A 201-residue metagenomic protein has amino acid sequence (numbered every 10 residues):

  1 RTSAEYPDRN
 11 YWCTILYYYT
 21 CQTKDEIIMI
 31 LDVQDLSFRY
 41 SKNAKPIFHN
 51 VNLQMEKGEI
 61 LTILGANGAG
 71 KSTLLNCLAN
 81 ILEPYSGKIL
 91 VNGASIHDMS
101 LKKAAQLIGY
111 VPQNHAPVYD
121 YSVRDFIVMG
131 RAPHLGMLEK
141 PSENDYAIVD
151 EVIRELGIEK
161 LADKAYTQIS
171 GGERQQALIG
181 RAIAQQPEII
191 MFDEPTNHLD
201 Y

Functional and structural regions predicted by a protein language model:
L31, P46-N50: Conserved structural motif at the start of ABC-family nucleotide-binding domains
L64-A66: The feature captures the beta-strand-to-loop junction immediately N-terminal to the Walker
A79: Helix-to-loop junction immediately C-terminal to a conserved catalytic motif
G87-S95, A104: Conserved ABC transporter NBD signature motif
A165-I169, E173: Conserved ABC ATPase signature
Q186: Conserved catalytic motifs of ABC-family nucleotide-binding domains
I190-E194: Catalytic Walker B motif of ABC-type/P-loop ATPase nucleotide-binding domains
